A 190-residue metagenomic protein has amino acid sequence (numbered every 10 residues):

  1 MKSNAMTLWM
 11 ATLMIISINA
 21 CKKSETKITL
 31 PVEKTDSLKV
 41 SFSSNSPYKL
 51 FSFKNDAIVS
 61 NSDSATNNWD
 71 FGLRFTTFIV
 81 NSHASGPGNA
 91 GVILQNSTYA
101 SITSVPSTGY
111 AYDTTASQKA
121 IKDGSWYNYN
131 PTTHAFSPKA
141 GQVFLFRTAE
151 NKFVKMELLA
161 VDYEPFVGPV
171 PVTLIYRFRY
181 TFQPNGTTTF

Functional and structural regions predicted by a protein language model:
M1-W9: Bacterial N-terminal signal peptides that target proteins for export
L8-A11, N151: Hydrophobic alpha-helical context, especially transmembrane and signal-peptide helices
S17-A20: C-terminal motif of bacterial Sec signal peptides marking the signal peptidase cleavage site
K22-F190: Surface-exposed, beta-sheet-biased, low-hydrophobicity segments with strongly acidic/polar composition
